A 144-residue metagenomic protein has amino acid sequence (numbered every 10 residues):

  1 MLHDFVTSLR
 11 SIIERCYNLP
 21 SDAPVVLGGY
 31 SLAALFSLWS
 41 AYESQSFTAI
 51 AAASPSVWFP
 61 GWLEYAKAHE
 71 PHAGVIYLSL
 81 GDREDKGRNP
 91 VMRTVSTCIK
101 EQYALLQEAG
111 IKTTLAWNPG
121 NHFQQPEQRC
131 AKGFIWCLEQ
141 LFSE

Functional and structural regions predicted by a protein language model:
M1-E144: Non-catalytic cap/lid and distal C-terminal segments of serine-dependent acyl enzymes
